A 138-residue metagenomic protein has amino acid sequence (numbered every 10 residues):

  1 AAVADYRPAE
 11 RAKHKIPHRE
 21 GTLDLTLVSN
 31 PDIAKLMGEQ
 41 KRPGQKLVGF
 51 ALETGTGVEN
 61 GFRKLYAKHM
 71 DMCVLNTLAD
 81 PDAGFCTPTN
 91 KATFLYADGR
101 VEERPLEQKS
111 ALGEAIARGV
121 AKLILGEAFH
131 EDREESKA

Functional and structural regions predicted by a protein language model:
A1-F85, T93-L95, E102: Glycine-rich phosphate/dinucleotide-binding loop and adjoining beta-alpha-beta core of small-molecule
M70, T77, D82-A138: Small-residue (G/A/S/T)-rich helix-start motifs and N-terminal tracts that mark the onset
